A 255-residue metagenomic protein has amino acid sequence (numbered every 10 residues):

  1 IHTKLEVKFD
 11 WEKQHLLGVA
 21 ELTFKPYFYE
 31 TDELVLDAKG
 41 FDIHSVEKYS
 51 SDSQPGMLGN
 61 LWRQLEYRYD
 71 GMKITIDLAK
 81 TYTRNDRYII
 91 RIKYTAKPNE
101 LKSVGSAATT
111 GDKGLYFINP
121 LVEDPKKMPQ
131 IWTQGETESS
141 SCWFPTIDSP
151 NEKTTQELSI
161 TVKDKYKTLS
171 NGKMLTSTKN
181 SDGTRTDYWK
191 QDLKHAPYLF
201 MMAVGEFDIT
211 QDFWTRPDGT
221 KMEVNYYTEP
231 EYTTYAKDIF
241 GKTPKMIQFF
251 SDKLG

Functional and structural regions predicted by a protein language model:
I1-G255: Acidic/His-enriched low-complexity segments
